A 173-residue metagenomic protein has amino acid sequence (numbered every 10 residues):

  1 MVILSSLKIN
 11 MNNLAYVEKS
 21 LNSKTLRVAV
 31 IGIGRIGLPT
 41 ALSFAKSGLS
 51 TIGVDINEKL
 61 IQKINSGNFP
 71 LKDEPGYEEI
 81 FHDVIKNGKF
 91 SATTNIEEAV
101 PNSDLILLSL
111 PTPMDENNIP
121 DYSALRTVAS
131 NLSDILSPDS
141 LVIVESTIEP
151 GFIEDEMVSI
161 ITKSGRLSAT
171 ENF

Functional and structural regions predicted by a protein language model:
L4-L7, N12-R27, S50, I56-D104 (+2 more regions): Conserved N-terminal Rossmann-fold NAD(P) cofactor-binding segment
I33-G34: Glycine-rich Rossmann-fold phosphate-binding loop(s) that bind the pyrophosphate of adenine dinucleotide cofactors
G37-L38: N-terminal Rossmann-fold NAD(P) dinucleotide-binding loop
A41, A45-K46: Gly/Ala-rich phosphate-binding loop of Rossmann-like dinucleotide-binding domains, activating on the conserved
D104-L105, L141: Structural motif
L107-L108, V144: Redox-cofactor binding/interface segments in oxidoreductases and associated redox assembly factors
M114-F173: Rossmann-like NAD(P)(H) cofactor-binding subdomain of soluble oxidoreductases
